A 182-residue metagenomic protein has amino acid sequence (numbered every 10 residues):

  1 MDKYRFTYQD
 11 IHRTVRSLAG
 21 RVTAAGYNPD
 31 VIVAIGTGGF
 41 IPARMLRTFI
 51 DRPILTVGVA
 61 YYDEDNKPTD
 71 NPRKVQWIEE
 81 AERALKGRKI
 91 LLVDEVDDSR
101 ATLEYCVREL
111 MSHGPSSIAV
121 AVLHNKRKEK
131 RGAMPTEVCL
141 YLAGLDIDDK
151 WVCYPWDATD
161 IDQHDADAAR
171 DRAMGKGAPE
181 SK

Functional and structural regions predicted by a protein language model:
M1-N28: Active-site-facing substrate-recognition patch
D2, R108-K182: PRPP-dependent phosphoribosyltransferase catalytic core
G20, R44, T48, R108 (+1 more regions): Short, well-ordered alpha-helices that flank and scaffold nucleotide-derived cofactor binding pockets
Y27-G36: Short glycine-rich phosphate-binding loop at a beta-alpha junction
F49-I50, E137: Short, structured coil segments at secondary-structure junctions
D51-I90, A101-Y105: Short, glycine/charge-rich flexible loops or terminal/linker lids adjacent to PRPP-binding catalytic cores
E82-L123: Internal catalytic-core helix/loop-beta-alpha segment that presents or stabilizes conserved functional determinants
